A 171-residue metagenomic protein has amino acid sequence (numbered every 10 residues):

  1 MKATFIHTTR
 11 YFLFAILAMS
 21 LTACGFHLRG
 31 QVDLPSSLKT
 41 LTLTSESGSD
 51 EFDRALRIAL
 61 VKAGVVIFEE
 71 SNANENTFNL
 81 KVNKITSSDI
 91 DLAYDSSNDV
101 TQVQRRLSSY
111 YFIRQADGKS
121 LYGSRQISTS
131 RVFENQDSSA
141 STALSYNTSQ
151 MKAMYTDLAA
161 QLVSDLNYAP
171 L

Functional and structural regions predicted by a protein language model:
K2-H7, S20-V65, A169-L171: A structural "domain/chain start" motif
H7-A15: Sec-dependent signal peptide recognition, specifically the positively charged N-region followed immediately by
V32-D33, N72, K119: Short secondary-structure boundary/capping segments
E46-R54, V100-Q104, S141-D157: Soluble non-cytosolic domains of exported or imported proteins
V65-N76: Short acidic low-complexity segments
E75-Q126, F133-T148: Surface-exposed short loop/turn segments
Q115-D117, S138-L171: C-terminal/domain-edge helix-coil "capping" segments
